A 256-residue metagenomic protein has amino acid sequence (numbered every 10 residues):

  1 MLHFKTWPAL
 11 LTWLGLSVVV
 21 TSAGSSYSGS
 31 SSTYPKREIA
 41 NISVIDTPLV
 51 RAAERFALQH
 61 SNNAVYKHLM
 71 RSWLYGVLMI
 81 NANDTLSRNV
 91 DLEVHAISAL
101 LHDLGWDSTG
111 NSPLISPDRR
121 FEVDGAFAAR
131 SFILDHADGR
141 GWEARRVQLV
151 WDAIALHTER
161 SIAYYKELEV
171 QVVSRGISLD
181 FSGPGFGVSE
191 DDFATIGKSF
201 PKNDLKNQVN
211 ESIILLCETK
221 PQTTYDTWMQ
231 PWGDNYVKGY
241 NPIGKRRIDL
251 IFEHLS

Functional and structural regions predicted by a protein language model:
M1-S26: Fungal secretory targeting signals
G24-P35, H60-N63, M70, L74-R88 (+1 more regions): Divalent metal-dependent phosphate-bond-processing catalytic cores, especially two-metal-ion Mg2+/Mn2+ enzymes that act
Y34-E54: Short alpha-helical hairpin
V50-H68, W73, V77, G105-S112: Active-site flanking loop/helix segments enriched in acidic
S72-L74, R119-H136: An active-site-proximal "capping" alpha-helix that borders the catalytic cofactor pocket
S87-L92, A137-A153: Acidic/histidine metal-binding catalytic segments
D91-N111, G125, A129, W151-R160: His-Asp-centered metal-binding catalytic motifs of divalent-metal-dependent phosphohydrolases/nucleases
